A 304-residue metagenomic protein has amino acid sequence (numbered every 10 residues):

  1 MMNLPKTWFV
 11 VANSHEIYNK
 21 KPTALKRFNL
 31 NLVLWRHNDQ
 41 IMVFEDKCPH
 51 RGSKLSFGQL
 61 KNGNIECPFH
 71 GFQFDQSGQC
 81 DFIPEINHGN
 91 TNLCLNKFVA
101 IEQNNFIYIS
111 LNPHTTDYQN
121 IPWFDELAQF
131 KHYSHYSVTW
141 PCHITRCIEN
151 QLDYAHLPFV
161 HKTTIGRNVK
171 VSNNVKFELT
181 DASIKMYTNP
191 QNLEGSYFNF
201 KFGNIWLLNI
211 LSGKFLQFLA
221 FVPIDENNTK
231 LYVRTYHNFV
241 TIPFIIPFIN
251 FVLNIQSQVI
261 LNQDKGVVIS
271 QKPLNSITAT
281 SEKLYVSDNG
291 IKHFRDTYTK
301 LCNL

Functional and structural regions predicted by a protein language model:
M1, A24, V99-I101, F221-P223 (+1 more regions): A general structural signal for short secondary-structure junctions and capping/turn motifs
M1, N29, V43, H70 (+4 more regions): Intrinsic structural disorder
M1-T7: Hydrophobic, proline/glycine-rich low-complexity stretches
W8-V11, L30-L32, C94-I101, N168-K176 (+2 more regions): Short small/polar-residue motifs
V10-L127: Rieske [2Fe-2S] iron-sulfur-binding domain
T115-L304: C-terminal catalytic domain of Rieske-type non-heme iron oxygenases
